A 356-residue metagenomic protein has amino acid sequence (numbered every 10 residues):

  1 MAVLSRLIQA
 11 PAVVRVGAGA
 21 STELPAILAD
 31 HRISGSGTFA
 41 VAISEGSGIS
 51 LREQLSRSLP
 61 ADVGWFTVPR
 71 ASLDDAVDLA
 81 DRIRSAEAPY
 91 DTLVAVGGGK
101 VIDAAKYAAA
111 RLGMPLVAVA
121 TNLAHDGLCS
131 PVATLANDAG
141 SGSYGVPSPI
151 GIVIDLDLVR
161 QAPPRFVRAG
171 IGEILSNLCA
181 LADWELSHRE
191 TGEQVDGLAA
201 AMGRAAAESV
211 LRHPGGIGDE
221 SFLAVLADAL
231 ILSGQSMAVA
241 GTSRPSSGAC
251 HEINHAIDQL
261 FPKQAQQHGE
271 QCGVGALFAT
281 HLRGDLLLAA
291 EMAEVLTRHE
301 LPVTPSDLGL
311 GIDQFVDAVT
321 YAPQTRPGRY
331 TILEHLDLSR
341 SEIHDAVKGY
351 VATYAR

Functional and structural regions predicted by a protein language model:
M1-T92: ATP/NTP phosphate-donor binding region
V3, L7-I8, I174, D285-R356: C-terminal charged capping/lid subdomain of soluble metabolic enzymes
R6-I8, I33-S34, S85-A88, A109 (+6 more regions): Solvent-exposed alpha-helices and their adjacent loops that cap or buttress functional pockets in soluble metabolic
P11-A12, A110-A206: A glycine/threonine-rich phosphate-anchoring loop and its flanking beta-alpha core in nucleotide/phosphate-binding
L24, G48-R52, K100-K106, H125-L128 (+1 more regions): Short glycine/serine/threonine-rich phosphate/pyrophosphate-binding segments that cradle anionic phosphate groups
A86-A108, L112-T121: A short, small-residue-rich loop immediately preceding and capping a beta-strand
G197-S306, L310: Active-site segments that bind and position negatively charged phosphate/pyrophosphate groups
